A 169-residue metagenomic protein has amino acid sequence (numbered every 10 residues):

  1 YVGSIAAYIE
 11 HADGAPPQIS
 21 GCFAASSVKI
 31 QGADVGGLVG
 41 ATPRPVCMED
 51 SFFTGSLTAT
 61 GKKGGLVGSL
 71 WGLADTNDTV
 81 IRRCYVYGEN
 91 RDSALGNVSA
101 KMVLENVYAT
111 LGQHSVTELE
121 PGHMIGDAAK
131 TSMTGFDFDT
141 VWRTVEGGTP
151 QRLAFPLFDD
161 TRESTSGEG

Functional and structural regions predicted by a protein language model:
Y1-G169: Predominantly extracellular beta-rich ligand-binding scaffolds that present long acidic/polar faces for carbohydrate
